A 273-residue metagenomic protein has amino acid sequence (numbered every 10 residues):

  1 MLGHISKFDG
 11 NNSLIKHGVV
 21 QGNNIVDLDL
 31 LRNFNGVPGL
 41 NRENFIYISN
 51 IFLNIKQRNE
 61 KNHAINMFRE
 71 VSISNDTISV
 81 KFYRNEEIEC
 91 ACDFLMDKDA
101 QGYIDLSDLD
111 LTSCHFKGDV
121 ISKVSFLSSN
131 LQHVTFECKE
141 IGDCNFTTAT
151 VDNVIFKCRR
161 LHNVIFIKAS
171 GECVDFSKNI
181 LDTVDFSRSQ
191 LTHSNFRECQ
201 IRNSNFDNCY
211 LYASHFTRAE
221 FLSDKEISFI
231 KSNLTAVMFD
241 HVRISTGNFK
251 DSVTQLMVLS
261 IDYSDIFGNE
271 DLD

Functional and structural regions predicted by a protein language model:
L2-N66, E70: N-terminal non-catalytic cap/leader segment that marks the start of a structured domain
I65, R69-D273: Tandem repeat scaffolds
